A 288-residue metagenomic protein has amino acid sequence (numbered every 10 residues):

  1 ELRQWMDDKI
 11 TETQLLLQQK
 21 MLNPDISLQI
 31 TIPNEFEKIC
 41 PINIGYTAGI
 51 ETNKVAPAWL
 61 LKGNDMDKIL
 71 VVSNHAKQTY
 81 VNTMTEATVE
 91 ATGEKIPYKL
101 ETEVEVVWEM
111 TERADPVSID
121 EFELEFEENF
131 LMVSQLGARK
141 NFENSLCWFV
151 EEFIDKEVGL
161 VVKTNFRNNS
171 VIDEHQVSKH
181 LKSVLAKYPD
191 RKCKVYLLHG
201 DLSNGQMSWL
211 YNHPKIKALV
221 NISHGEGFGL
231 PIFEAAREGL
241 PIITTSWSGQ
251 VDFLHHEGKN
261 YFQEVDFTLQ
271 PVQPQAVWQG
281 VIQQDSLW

Functional and structural regions predicted by a protein language model:
L2-T79: Extended catalytic core of nucleotide-activated donor transferases of GT-like folds
K68-P116, Q263-D266: Donor nucleotide-sugar binding/catalytic pocket of nucleotide-sugar-dependent glycosyltransferases
E123-K140, L146-F149, L160-V162: Conserved donor-binding/catalytic core segment of Leloir-type glycosyltransferases
V171-L210, I216-A218: Nucleotide-activated donor-binding/catalytic signature segment of Leloir-type glycosyltransferases, i.e., the conserved
K215-K217, G239, S246: A short alpha->beta transition loop at the rim of the catalytic pocket in nucleotide-sugar-dependent
H224: Aromatic "clamp/platform" in nucleotide-sugar-dependent glycosyltransferases that forms part of the donor/acceptor
G229-I232: Short glycine/serine-rich donor-binding loops of glycosyltransferases
P241-T244, Y261-E264: Short hydrophobic beta-strand element within catalytic cores of glycosyltransferases and related nucleotide-activated
